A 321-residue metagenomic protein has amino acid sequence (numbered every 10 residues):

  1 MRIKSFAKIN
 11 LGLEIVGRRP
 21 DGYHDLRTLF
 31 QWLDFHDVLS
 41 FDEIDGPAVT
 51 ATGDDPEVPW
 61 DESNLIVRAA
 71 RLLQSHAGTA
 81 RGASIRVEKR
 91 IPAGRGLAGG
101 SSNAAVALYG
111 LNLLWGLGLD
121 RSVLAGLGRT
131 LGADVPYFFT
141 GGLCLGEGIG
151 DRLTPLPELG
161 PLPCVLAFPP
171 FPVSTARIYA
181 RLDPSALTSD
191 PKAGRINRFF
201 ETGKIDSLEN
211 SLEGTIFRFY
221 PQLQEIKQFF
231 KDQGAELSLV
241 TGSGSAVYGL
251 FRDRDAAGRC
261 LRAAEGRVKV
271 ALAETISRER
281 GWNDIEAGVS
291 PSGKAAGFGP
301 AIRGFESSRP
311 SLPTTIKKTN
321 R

Functional and structural regions predicted by a protein language model:
M1-R95, L113, L117-S122, E158-L159 (+1 more regions): ATP-binding N-lobe of GHMP and related small-molecule kinases
L11, L39-F41, I66, G100 (+5 more regions): Residue-level signal for inorganic ion chemistry
G82, A104, L108-L145: Contiguous, small/hydrophobic- and glycine-enriched helical/loop subdomains that border and often "cap" functional
R86-W115, A133, A235-F251: Glycine/serine-rich anion-binding loops at beta->alpha junctions that coordinate negatively charged ligand groups
T140, C144-L237, R252-G288: Conserved, helical-rich catalytic subdomain that frames metal- and/or nucleotide-binding sites in enzyme alpha/beta
P291-S292, G304-P310: Short, positively charged low-complexity motifs
P313-R321: N-terminal, intrinsically disordered charge-dense segments
